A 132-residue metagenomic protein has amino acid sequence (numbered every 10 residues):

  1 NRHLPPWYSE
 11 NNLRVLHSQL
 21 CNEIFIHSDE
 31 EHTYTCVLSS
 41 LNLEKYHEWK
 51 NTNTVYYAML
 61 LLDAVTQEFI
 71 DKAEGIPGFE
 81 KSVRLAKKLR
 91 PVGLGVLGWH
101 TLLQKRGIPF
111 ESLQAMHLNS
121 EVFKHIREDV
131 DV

Functional and structural regions predicted by a protein language model:
N1-A86, V96-R106: Function-dense linear segments that define catalytic or interfacial modules in macromolecule-processing proteins
K81, K88-V132: Extended, well-ordered alpha-helical scaffold/bundle regions in very large, multi-domain proteins
